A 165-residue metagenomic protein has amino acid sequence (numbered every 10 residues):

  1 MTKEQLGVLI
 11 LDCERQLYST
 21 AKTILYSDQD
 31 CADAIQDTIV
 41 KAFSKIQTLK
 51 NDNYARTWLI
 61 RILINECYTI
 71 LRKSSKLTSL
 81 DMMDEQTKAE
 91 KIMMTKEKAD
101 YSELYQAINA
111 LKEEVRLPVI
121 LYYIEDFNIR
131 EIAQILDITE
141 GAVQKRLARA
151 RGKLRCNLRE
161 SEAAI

Functional and structural regions predicted by a protein language model:
M1-S19, I35: A short, charge-rich alpha-helical start-of-domain segment used by transcription regulators
E4-V8, L77-D81, Q134-D137, R151-I165: C-terminal edge and immediately downstream basic/flexible tail or linker adjoining helix-turn-helix-like DNA-binding
C13, A34, R146-R149, K153: Residues within the DNA-recognition helix of helix-turn-helix
E14, K22, I39-F43, N53-K76: Σ70-family region 2.3-2.4 aromatic/basic alpha-helix that recognizes the −10 promoter and nucleates DNA melting
Y18, D28-K45: Conserved RNAP core-binding helix
S27, N128, D137-A142: Helix-turn-helix DNA-binding motif, specifically the short coil turn and the N-cap/start of the second
T69, K76-N109, N128: Internal acidic/polar
P118-Y122: A short pre-motif secondary-structure segment
